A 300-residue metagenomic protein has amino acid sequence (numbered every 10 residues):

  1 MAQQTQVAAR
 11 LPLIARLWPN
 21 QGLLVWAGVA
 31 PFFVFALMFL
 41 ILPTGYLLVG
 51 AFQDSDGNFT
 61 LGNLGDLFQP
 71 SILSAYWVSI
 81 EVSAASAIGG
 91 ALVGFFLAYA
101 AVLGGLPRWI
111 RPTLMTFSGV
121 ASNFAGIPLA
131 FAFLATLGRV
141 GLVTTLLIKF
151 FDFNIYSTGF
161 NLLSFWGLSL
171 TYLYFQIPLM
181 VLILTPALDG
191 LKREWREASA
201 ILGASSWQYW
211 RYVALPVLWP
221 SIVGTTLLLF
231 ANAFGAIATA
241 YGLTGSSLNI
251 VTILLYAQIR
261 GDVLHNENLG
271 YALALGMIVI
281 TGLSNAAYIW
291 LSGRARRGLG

Functional and structural regions predicted by a protein language model:
A2-P12, R16, G50, A101 (+2 more regions): C-terminal transmembrane helix and the adjacent membrane-cytosol boundary/short C-terminal tail of inner/organellar
L11-L13, L17, A85-S118, F131 (+2 more regions): Transmembrane-helix boundary motif in ABC transporter permease subunits
I14, W18-Q21, D66-S71, Y241-A286 (+1 more regions): Interhelical loop and adjacent transmembrane-helix boundary motif in polytopic membrane transport permeases
I14-W18, L61, A130-L173, L243-S247: Membrane-interfacial helix termini and adjacent extracytoplasmic/periplasmic loops of multi-pass transporters
P31-F39, M180-T185, L191-R193, A204-A236 (+1 more regions): Transmembrane alpha-helices
F33-S74, T244-S246, G300: Short membrane-interfacial helix/loop motifs at transmembrane-helix boundaries
P43-L47, M180-V181, S221-Y256: Non-cytoplasmic
Y156-A200, T226: Membrane-cytosol interface at the C-terminal ends of specific transmembrane alpha-helices in multi-pass membrane
